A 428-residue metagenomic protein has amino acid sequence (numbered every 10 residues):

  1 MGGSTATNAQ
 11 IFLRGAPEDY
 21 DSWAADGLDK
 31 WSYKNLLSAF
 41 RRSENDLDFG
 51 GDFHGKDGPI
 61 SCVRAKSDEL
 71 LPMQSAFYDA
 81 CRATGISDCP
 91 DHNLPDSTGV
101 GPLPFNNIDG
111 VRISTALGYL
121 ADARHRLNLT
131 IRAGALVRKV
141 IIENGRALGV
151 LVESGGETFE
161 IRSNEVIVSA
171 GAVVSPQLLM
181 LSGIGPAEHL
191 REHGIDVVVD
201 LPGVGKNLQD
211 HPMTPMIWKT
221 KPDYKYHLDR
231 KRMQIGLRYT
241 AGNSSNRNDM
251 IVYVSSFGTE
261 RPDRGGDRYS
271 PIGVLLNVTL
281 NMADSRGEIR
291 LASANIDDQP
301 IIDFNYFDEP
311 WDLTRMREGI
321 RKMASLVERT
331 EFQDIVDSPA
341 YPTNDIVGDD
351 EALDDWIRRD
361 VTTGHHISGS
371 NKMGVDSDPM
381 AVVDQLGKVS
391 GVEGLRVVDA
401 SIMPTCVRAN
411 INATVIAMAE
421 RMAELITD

Functional and structural regions predicted by a protein language model:
M1-R41, V198-G203, D210-M213, I217-K219: N-terminal glycine-rich phosphate/pyrophosphate-binding loop and immediately adjacent elements
A24-A147, E153, P215-K221, H227-L228 (+1 more regions): Conserved redox-cofactor binding core of oxidoreductases
C81, H193-D196, I320-F332, M418-D428: Internal hydrophobic alpha-helix adjacent to the cofactor/substrate pocket in enzyme cavities
C89, T130-R132, D196-D200, Y253: General small-molecule cofactor/ligand-binding pocket signal
L103-V111, R132-E143, I251-S255, L276 (+2 more regions): A glycine-rich dinucleotide-binding beta-alpha-beta segment and adjacent secondary-structure elements that constitute
V140, G149-L228, S293-A294: Glycine-rich loop(s) and the adjacent beta-strand/alpha-helix scaffold that form part
L179, T405-I426: A conserved FAD-binding loop/helix module that cradles the flavin
M213-R321, S325, R359, G364-G369 (+3 more regions): FAD cofactor-binding and catalytic pocket of flavoenzymes
